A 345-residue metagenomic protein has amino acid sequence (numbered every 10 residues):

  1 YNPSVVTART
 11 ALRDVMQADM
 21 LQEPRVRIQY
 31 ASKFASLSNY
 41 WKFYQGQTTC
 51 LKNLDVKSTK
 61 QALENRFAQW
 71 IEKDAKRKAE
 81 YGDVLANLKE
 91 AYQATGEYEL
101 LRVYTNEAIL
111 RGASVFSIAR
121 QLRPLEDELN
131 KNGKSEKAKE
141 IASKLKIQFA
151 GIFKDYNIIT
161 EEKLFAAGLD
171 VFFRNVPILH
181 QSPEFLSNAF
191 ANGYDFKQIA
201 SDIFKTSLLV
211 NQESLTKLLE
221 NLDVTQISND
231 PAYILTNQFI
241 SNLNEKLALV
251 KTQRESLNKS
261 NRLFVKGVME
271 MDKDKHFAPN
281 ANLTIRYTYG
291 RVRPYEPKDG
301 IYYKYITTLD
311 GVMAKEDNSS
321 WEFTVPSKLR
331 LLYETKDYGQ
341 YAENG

Functional and structural regions predicted by a protein language model:
Y1-G345: Terminal presequence/propeptide segments associated with secretion/organelle targeting and zymogen/polyprotein
